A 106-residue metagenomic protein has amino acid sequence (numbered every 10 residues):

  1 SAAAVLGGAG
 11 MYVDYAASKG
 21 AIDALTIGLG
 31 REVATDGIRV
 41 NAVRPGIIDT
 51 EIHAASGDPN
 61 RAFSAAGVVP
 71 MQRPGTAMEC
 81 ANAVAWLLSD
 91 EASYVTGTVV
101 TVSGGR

Functional and structural regions predicted by a protein language model:
S1: Residue(s) in the substrate-gating loop at a strand-loop-helix junction that position the organic substrate next
V5-Y12, A34: Active-site "substrate specificity/gating" loop of NAD(P)-dependent dehydrogenases, especially the short-chain
Y15, D23: Catalytic tyrosine of NAD(P)H-dependent dehydrogenase/reductases that use a Tyr as the general acid/base
S18: Active-site helix of classical SDR
R31-T35, S93: Alpha-helical segment proximal to the catalytic Tyr-Lys
T35, I47-V69, E79: A glycine/serine/threonine-rich, flexible loop-to-helix segment that serves as the NAD(P) cofactor-binding "lid"
R39-P45, D49, L88, T101-S103: Conserved SDR Rossmann-fold cofactor-binding beta-strand/turn motif
R73-V102: C-terminal substrate-recognition "lid" of short-chain dehydrogenase/reductases
